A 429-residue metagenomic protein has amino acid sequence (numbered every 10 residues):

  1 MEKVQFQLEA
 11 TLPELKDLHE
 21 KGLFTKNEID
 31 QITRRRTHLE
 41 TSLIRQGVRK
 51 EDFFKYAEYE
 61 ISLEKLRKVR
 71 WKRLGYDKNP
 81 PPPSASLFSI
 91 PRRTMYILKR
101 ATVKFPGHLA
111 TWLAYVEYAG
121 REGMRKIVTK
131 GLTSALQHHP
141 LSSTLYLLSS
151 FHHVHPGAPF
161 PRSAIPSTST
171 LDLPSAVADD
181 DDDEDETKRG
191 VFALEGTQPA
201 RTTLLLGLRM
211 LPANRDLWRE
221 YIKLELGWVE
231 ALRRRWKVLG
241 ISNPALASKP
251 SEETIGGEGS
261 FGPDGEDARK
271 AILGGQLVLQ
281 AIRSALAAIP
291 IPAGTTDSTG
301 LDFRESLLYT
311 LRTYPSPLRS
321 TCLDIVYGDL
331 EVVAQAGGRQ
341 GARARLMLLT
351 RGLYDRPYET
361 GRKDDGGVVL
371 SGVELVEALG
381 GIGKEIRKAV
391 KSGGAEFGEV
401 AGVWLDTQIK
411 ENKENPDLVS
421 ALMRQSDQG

Functional and structural regions predicted by a protein language model:
M1-G429: Polyampholytic low-complexity alpha-helical segments
